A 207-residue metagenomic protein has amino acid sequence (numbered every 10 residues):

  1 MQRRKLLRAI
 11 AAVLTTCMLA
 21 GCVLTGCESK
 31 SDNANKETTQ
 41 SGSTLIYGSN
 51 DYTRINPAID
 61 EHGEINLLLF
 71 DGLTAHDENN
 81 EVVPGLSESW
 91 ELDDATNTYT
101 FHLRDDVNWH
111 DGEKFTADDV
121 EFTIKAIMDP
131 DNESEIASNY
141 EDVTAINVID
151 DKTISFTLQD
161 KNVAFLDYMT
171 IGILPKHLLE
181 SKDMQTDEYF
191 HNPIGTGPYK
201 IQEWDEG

Functional and structural regions predicted by a protein language model:
M1-L45, I55, E81-P84, T144-A145 (+1 more regions): Short, low-complexity disordered leader/linker segments with a strong preference for bacterial N-terminal type II
Q40-T53, E88, T98-F101, V120-T123 (+2 more regions): Short, well-ordered beta-strand elements
G48-D94, K125, I194-G195: N-terminal lobe/hinge region of extracytoplasmic solute-binding protein
N50-Y52, E78-N79, A95-T96, R104-D106 (+5 more regions): Solvent-exposed coil/turn segments that connect beta secondary-structure elements in extracytoplasmic/periplasmic
L68, D77, E81, G85 (+6 more regions): Extracytoplasmic/secreted proteins, especially bacterial periplasmic and envelope-associated proteins
T74, E78, N108, K125-N132 (+3 more regions): Sec-exported extracytoplasmic/periplasmic mature domains
E88-E133, S155: Aromatic- and charge-enriched surface segment that lines or borders ligand/interaction sites
S138-E180, P198-D205: Surface-exposed binding/hinge segments that line and control ligand-binding clefts or catalytic entry sites
